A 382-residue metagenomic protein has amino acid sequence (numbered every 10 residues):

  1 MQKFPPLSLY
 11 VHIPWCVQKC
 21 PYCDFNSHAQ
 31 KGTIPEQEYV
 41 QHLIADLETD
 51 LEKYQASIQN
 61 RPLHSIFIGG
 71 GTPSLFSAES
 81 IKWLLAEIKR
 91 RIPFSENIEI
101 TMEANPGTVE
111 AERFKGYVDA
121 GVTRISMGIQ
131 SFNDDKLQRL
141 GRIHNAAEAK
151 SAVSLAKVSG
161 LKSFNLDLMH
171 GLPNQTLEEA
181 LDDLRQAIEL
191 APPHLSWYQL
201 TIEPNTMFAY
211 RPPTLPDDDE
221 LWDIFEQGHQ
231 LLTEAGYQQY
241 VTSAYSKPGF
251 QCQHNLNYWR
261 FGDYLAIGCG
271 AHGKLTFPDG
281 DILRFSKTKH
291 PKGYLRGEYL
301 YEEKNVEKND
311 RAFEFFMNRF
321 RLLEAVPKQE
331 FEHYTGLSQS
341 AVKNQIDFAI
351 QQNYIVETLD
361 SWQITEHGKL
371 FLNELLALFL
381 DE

Functional and structural regions predicted by a protein language model:
F4-P6, S27-A56, R61-L337: C-terminal scaffold of the Radical SAM
L9-H12: Short active-site neighborhood of thiol/selenol oxidoreductases, capturing the structured segment around
P14-S27: Local cysteine-cluster metal-coordination motifs and their immediate loop/turn environment, predominantly Fe-S cluster
G336-F348: Short amphipathic alpha-helical interaction segments
I350-D360: A short, conserved structural fragment
W362-K369: Basic, amphipathic "hinge/linker" alpha-helix immediately C-terminal to the N-terminal HTH DNA-binding motif
K369-E382: Short, amphipathic alpha-helical interaction segments positioned at domain boundaries
